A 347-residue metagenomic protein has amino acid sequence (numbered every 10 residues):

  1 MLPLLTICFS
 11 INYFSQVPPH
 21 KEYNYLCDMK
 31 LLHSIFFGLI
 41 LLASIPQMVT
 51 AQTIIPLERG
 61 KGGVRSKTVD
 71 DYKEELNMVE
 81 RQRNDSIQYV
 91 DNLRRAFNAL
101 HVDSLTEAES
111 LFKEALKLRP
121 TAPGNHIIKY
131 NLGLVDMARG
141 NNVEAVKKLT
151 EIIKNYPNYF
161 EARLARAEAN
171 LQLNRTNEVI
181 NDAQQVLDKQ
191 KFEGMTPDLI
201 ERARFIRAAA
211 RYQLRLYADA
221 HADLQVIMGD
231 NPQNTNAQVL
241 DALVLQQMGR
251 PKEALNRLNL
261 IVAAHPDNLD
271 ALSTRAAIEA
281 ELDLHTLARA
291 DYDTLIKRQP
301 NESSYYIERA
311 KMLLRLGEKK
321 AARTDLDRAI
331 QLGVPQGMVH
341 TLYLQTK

Functional and structural regions predicted by a protein language model:
V79-R83, K117-N125, D188-I200: Flexible helix-coil transition and linker loops at the boundaries of alpha-helical arrays
Q88, A122-N125, Y159, E193 (+5 more regions): Residue-level recognition of tetratricopeptide repeat
H101, A138, Q172-L173, Q213 (+3 more regions): Register position in tetratricopeptide repeats
N125-I128, A162, T196, A203 (+4 more regions): TPR alpha-solenoid repeat register
